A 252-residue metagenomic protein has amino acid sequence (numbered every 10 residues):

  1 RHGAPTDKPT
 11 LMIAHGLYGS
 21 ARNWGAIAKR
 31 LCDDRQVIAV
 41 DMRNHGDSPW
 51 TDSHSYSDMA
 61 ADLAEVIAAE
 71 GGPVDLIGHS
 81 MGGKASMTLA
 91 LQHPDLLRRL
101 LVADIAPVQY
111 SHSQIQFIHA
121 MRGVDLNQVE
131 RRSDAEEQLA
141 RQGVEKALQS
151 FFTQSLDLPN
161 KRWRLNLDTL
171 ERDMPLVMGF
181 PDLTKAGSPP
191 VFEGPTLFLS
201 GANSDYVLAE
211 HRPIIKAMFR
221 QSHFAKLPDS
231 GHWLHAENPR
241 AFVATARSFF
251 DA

Functional and structural regions predicted by a protein language model:
R1-K8: Short beta-strand-to-loop junctions in surface cap/lid or active-site-entrance loops
T6, G25-C32, I38-I77, M81 (+2 more regions): Active-site loop/oxyanion-hole signature of alpha/beta-hydrolase fold enzymes
K8-G16: Short beta-strand element of the alpha/beta-hydrolase
G16-A26: Serine-hydrolase catalytic-loop signature spanning alpha/beta hydrolases and amidase-signature enzymes
M87-Q92, L96-R132: Flexible "cap/lid" loop of the alpha/beta hydrolase fold
N127-L183: Conserved alpha/beta-hydrolase catalytic His-Asp/Glu region
N160-M218, H223-K226: Conserved serine/cysteine hydrolase catalytic core
Q221-A252: Catalytic active-site module of serine/aspartate enzymes centered on a nucleophile-bearing elbow/loop
